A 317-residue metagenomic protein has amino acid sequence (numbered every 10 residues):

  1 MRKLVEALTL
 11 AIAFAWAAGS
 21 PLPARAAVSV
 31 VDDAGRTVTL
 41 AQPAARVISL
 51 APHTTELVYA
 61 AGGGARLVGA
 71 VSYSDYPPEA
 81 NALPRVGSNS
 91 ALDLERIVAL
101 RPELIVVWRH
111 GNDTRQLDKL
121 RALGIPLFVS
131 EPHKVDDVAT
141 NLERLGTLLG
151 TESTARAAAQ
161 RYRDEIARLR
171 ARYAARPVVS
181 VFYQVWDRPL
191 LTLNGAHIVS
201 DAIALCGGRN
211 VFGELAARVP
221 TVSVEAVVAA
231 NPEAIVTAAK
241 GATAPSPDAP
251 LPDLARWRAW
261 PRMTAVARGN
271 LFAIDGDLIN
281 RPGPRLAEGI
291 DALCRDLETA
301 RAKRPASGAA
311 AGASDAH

Functional and structural regions predicted by a protein language model:
M1-A7: Positively charged n-region of N-terminal signal peptides that target proteins for export
A7-P21: Bacterial N-terminal signal peptides
A26-V30, R36-T37, E103-L104, W108 (+4 more regions): Extracytoplasmic substrate-binding proteins
A45-L100, L104-G111, V211, A239 (+1 more regions): A short, structured surface patch at a secondary-structure boundary
G63, N81-A82, L123-G124, C206 (+1 more regions): Short, structured coil segments at secondary-structure junctions
V71, A196-V219, A239, F272: His/Asp/Glu-enriched short active-site or ligand-binding loop at hydrolase and phosphoryl-transfer sites
L94-R101, L123, V222-N231: Short helices/loops that flank or line small-molecule/ion binding pockets
G111-A122, A234-L254: A ligand-binding cleft/hinge motif common to bilobed small-molecule-binding domains
